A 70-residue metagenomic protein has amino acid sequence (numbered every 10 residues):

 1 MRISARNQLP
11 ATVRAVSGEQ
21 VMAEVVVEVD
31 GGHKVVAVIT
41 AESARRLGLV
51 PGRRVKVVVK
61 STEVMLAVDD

Functional and structural regions predicted by a protein language model:
M1-D70: Non-catalytic connector elements of ABC transporters
